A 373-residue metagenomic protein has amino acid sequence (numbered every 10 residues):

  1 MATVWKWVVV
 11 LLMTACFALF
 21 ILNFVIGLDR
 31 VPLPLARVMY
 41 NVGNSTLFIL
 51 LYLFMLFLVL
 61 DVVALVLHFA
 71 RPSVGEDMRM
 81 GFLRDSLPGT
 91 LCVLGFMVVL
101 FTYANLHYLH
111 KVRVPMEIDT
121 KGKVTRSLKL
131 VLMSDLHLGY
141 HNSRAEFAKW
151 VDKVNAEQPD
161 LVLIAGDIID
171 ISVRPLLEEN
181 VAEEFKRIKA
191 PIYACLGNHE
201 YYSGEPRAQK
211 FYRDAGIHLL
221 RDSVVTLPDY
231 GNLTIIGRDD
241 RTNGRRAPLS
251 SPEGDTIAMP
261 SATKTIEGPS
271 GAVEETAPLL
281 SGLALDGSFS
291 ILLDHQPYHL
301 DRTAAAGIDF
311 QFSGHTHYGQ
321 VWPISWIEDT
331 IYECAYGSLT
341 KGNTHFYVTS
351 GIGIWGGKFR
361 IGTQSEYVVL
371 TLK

Functional and structural regions predicted by a protein language model:
M1-L109: Non-catalytic terminal accessory segments
V114, D119-K373: Soluble catalytic domains of enzymes that build or remodel membrane lipids, polysaccharides, and related
